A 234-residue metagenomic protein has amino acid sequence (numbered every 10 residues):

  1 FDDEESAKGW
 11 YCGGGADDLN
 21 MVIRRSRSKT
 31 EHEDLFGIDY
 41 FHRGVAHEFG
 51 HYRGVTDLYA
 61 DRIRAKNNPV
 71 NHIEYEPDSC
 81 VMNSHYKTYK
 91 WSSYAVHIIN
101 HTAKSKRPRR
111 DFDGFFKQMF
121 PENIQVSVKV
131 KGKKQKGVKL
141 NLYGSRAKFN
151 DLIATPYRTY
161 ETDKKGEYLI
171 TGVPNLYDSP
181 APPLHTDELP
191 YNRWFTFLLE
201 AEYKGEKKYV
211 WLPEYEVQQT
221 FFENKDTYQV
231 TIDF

Functional and structural regions predicted by a protein language model:
F1-I23: Auxiliary, metal-adjacent structural segments of Zn-dependent hydrolase domains
D2-E4, R24, V55-T56, N83-K87: Active-site-proximal beta-strand/loop segments in catalytic clefts of secreted hydrolases
K8, E31, A60-I63: Short catalytic/ligand-binding loop motif for oxyanion handling, primarily in non-cytosolic enzymes, centered on
G13-A16, G44, I73-E76: Extracellular/periplasmic catalytic domains that process cell-envelope and extracellular macromolecules
R24-A46: Short pre-active-site segment immediately N-terminal to the catalytic Zn-binding motif
R27-K29, Y40, Y59-A60, K87-Y89: Solvent-exposed loop/turn segments at secondary-structure junctions within structured extracellular/periplasmic domains
D39-R43, E48-K66: Catalytic Zn2+-binding segment of zinc metalloproteases
R64-F234: Replace "(M1/M4/M9/M12/WLM)" with "(e.g., M1/M4/M8/M9/M12/M26/WLM)" and add "not limited to" to clarify scope
